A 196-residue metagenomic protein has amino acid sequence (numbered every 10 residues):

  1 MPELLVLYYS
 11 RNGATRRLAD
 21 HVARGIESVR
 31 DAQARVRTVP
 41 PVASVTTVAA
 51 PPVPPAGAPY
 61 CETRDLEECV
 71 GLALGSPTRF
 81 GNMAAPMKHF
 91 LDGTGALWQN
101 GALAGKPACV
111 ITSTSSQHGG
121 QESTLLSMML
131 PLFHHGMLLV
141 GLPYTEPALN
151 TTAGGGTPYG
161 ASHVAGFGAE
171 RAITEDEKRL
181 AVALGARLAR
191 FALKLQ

Functional and structural regions predicted by a protein language model:
M1-A102, G154-G156, V164-Q196: N-terminal beta1-alpha1-beta2 submodule of the flavodoxin-like/Rossmannoid cofactor-binding fold
A104-G154: Short, glycine-/small-residue-rich phosphate/pyrophosphate-handling segment
G160: Aromatic-rich peripheral "rim/lid" segments of glycoside hydrolase catalytic domains that contact and position glycan
